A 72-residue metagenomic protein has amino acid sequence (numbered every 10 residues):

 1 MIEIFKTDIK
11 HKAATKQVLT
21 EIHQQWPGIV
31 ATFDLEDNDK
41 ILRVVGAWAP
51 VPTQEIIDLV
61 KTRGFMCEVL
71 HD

Functional and structural regions predicted by a protein language model:
M1-H11: Short glycine-/aliphatic-rich beta-strand segments at the starts of folded cytosolic domains
K6, L19, A47-D72: C-terminal structural segments of small proteins and small subunits
I9-W26: Short amphipathic alpha-helix segments
H23-Q25, E36, L59: A generic structural signal for short, solvent-exposed coil/turn residues that cap or connect secondary-structure
G28-F33: A short linear hydrophobic-aromatic micro-motif
D34, V45-A47: Acidic/polar N-terminal loop/beta-strand segments that form early-domain functional surfaces
N38-V44: Surface-exposed aromatic
